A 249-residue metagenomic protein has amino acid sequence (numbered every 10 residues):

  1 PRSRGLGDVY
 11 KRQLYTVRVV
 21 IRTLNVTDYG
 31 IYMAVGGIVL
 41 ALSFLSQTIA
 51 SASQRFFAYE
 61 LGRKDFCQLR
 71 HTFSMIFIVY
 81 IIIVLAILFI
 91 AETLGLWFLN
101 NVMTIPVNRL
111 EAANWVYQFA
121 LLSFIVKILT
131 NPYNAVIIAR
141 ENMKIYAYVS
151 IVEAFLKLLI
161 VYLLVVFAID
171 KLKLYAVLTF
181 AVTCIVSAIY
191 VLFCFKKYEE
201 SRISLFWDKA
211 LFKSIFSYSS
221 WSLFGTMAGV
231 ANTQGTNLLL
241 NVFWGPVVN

Functional and structural regions predicted by a protein language model:
P1-L6, Y10: Single conserved hydrophobic/aromatic residue that forms the stacking wall/gate of nucleotide- or nucleobase-binding
R12-T16, M33-L61, F77-I87, L122-T130 (+2 more regions): Small-residue-rich midsections of specific transmembrane alpha-helices
V19-A41, T72, L172-V177, L211-Y218 (+1 more regions): Interfacial/gating helices of multi-pass transporter permease domains
I21-T23, T27-D28, E141-K144, F155-A188 (+2 more regions): Membrane-interface helix-loop junctions in multi-pass transport and translocation proteins
L24-T27, L42-I82, L99-I105, Y133 (+1 more regions): Transmembrane-helix boundary and interhelical linker motifs in polytopic inner-membrane proteins
T93-L96, P106-T130, I151, I185 (+1 more regions): Alpha-helical transmembrane segments of multi-pass membrane proteins
L122-V152, Y162-L163, K173: Membrane-interface junctions at transmembrane-helix termini in multi-pass inner-membrane proteins
L172-A176, Y190-Q234, L238, V248: Interhelical loop/hinge segments that connect adjacent transmembrane helices in multipass membrane
